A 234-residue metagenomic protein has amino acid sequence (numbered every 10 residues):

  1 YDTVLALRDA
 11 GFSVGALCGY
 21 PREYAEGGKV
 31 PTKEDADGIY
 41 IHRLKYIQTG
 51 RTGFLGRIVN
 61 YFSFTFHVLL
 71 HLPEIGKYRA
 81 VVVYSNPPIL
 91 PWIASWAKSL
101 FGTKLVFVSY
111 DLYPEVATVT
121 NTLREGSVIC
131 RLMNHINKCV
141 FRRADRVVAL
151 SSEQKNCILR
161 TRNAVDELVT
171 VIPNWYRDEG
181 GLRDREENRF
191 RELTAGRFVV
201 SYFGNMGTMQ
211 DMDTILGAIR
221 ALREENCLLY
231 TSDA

Functional and structural regions predicted by a protein language model:
Y1-D37, I219-L222: N-terminal subdomain of nucleotide-sugar transferases
K29-K33, R177, G181-A195, V199: A short helix/loop element that forms part of the nucleotide-sugar donor recognition site in Leloir-type
Y46-G56, F101-H135, D184: Acceptor-binding helix/loop patch of EC 2.4 sugar-transfer enzymes, predominantly nucleotide-sugar-dependent
Y61-H67, P73, Y78-V116: An aromatic- and histidine-rich active-site surface loop
I89-W92, W96-F101, S127-V147: Membrane-proximal helix-turn-helix segments that form the acceptor-binding/catalytic region of lipid-linked
E153, W175: Carbohydrate-associated surface elements
R189-Q210, L216-I219: Conserved donor-binding/catalytic core segment of Leloir-type glycosyltransferases
Y230-A234: Conserved small/polar residues in nucleotide/adenosyl-binding loops
